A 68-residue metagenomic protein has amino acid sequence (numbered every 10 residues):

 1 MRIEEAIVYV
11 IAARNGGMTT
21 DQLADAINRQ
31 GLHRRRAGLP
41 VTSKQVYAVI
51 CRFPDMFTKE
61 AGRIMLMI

Functional and structural regions predicted by a protein language model:
M1-E4, D21, N28-I68: Charged low-complexity interaction tracts in eukaryotic proteins
A12-G16: Short helix-capping/hinge SLiMs at alpha-helix to coil transitions
